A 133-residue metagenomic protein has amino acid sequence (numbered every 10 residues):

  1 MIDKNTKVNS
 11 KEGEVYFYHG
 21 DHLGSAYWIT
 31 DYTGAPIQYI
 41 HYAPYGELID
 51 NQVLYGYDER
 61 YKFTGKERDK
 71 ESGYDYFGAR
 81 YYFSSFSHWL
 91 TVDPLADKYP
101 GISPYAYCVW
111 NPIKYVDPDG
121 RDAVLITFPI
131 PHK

Functional and structural regions predicted by a protein language model:
M1-G78, I113: A motif-centric feature for acidic-aromatic and gly/ser/thr-rich catalytic loops and repeats
I29, E47-I49, F83-L90, P94 (+2 more regions): Short, low-complexity export/processing leader segments characterized by acidic and small residues
G34, H132-K133: Surface-exposed flexible segments
